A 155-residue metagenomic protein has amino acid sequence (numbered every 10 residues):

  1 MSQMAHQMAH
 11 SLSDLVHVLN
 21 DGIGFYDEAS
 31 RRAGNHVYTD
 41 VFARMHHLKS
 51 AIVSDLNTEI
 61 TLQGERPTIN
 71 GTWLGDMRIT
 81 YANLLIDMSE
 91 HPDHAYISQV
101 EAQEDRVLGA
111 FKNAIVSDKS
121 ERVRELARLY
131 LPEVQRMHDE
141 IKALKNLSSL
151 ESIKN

Functional and structural regions predicted by a protein language model:
S2-A33, H94-D118: Alpha-helical bundle segments that constitute or directly flank the non-heme di-iron/ferroxidase center
S2-M8, D14, D21, E28-R31 (+6 more regions): Long, non-catalytic architectural segments outside compact domain cores
Q7-L15, H36-D55, D93-I97, R122-R136: Alpha-helical scaffold segments that form or flank carboxylate-/histidine-based iron centers
Y26, S30, L56, M77 (+3 more regions): Hydrophobic alpha-helical core bundles mediating ligand binding, dimerization, or RNAP-core interactions
D40, H47, E65-L84, E125-E133 (+1 more regions): Charge-rich, acidic-biased intrinsically disordered regions
D40-G75, E140-S148: Conserved alpha-helical segments that form or flank metal/cofactor-binding pockets of metalloenzymes
T58-A95, Q99-L108: Carboxylate-rich helix-loop segments that flank metal/cofactor sites and access channels in metalloenzymes
Y96-Q99, Q103-N155: Preference for long, well-ordered alpha-helical segments
